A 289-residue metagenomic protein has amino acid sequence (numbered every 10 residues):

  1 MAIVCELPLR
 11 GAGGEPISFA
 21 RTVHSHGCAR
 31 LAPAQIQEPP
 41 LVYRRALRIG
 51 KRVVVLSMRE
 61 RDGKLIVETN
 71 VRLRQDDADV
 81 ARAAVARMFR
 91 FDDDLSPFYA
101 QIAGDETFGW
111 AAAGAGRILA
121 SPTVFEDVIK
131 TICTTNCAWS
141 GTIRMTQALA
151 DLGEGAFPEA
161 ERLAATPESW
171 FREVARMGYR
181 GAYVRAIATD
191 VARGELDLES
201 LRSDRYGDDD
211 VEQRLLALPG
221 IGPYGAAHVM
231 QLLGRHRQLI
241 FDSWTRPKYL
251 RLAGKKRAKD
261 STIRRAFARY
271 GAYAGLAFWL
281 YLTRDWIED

Functional and structural regions predicted by a protein language model:
M1-D289: HhH-family (HhH-GPD) DNA N-glycosylase catalytic core used in base-excision repair
